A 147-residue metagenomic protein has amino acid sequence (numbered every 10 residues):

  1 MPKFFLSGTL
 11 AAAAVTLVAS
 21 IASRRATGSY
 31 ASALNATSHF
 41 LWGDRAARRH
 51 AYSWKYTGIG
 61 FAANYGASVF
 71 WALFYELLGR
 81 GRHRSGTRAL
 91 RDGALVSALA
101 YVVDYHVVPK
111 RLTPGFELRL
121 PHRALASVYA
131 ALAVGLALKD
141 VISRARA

Functional and structural regions predicted by a protein language model:
M1-A147: Short amphipathic, positively biased membrane-proximal segments that drive organelle/inner-membrane targeting
